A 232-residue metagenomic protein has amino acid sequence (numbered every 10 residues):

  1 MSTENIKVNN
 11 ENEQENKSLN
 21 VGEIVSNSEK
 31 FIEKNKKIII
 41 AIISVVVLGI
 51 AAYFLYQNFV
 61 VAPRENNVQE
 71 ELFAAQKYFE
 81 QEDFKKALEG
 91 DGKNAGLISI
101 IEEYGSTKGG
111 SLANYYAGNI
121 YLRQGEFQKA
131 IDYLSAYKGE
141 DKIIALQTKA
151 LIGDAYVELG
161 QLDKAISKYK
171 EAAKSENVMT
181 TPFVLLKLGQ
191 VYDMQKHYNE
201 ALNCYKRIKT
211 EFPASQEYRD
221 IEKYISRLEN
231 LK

Functional and structural regions predicted by a protein language model:
S2-V45: N-terminal positive-inside, membrane-proximal cytosolic segments immediately preceding the first
A62, E103-G110, Q124, K138-L146 (+2 more regions): Short solvent-exposed coil/turn linkers within tandem alpha-helical repeat scaffolds
